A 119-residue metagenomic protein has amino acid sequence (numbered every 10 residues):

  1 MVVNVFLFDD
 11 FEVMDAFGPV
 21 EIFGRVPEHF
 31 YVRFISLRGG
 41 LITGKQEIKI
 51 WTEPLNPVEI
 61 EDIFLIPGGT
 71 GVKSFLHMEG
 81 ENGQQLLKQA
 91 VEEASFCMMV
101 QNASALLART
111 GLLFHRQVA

Functional and structural regions predicted by a protein language model:
M1-C97, A105-H115: Extended, subdomain-level signal for the structured scaffold at the beginning of enzyme domains
Q101: Aromatic-residue-lined binding/catalytic grooves and analogous aromatic/hydrophobic interfacial grooves in multimeric
V118-A119: Short, electropositive alpha-helical surface patch
